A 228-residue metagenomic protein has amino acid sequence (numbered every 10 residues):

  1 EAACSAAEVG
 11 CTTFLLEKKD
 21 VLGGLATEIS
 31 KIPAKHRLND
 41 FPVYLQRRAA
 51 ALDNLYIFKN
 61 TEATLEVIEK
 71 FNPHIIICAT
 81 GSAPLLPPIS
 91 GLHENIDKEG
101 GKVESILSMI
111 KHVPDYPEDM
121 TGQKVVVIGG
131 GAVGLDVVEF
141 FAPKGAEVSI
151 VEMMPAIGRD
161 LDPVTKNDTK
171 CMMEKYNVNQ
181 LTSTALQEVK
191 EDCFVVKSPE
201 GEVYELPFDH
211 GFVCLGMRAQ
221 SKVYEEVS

Functional and structural regions predicted by a protein language model:
E1-K19, I57-N72, A79-E94, E104-P163 (+1 more regions): Rossmann-like dinucleotide/flavin-binding elements
L15-A50, V138-T184: Rossmann-like dinucleotide-binding cores of NAD(P)H-dependent redox enzymes
L25-A50, L55, C78-N95, R218 (+1 more regions): Ferredoxin-type iron-sulfur electron-transfer modules and their immediate structural context
P73, S183, E191: ATP/adenylate-binding site constellation spanning eukaryotic-like Ser/Thr protein kinases, ABC-transporter
E99-G100: Active-site catalytic microenvironments in core metabolic enzymes, especially phosphate/sugar-handling
D192-K197: Short polybasic amphipathic segments
